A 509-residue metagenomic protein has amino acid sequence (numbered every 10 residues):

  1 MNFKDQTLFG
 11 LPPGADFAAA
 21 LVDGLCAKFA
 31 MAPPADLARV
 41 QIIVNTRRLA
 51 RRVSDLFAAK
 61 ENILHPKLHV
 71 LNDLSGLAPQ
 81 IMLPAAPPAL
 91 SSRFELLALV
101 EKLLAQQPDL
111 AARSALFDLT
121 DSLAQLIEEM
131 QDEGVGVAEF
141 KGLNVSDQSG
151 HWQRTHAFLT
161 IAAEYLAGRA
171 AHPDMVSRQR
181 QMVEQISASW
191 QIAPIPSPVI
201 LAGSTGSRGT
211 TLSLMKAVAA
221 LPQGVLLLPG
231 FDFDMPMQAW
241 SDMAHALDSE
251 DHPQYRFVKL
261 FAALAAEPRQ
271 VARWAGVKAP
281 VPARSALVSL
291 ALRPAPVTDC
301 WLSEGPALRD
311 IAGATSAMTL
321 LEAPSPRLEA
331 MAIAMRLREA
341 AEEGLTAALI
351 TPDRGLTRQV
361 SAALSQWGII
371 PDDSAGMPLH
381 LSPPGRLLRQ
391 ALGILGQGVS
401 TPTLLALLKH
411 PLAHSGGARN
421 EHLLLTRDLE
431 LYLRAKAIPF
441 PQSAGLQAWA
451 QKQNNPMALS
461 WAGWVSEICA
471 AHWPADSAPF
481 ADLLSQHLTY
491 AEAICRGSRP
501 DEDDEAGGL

Functional and structural regions predicted by a protein language model:
M1-L509: Polyanion-engaging groove/track-forming segments
